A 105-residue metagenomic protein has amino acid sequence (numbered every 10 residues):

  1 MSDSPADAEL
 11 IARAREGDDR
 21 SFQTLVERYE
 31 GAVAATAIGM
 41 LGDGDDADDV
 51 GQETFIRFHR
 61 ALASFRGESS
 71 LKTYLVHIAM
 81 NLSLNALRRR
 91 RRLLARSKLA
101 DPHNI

Functional and structural regions predicted by a protein language model:
S2, R15-T24, A34-E53: Short, charged helix-capping/linker segments at alpha-helix termini
D3-D7, L93-I105: Internal acidic/polar
D7-L10, S21-F22, Y29, V50 (+2 more regions): Hydrophobic side chains within well-formed alpha-helices
R15-E16, G39-D43, E53-S70, R89-R92: Sigma70-family region 2
L25-V33, A79: Hydrophobic/aromatic residues within well-ordered alpha-helical segments
R28, E53, L99-H103: Short acidic/histidine-centered micro-motifs embedded in hydrophobic/aromatic stretches that mark compact functional
D49-I56, S69-N81: Structural recognition of an alpha-helix C-terminal capping motif at a helix-to-coil junction
A63-G67, H77-K98: Arg/Lys-rich amphipathic alpha helix in sigma70-family domain 2
